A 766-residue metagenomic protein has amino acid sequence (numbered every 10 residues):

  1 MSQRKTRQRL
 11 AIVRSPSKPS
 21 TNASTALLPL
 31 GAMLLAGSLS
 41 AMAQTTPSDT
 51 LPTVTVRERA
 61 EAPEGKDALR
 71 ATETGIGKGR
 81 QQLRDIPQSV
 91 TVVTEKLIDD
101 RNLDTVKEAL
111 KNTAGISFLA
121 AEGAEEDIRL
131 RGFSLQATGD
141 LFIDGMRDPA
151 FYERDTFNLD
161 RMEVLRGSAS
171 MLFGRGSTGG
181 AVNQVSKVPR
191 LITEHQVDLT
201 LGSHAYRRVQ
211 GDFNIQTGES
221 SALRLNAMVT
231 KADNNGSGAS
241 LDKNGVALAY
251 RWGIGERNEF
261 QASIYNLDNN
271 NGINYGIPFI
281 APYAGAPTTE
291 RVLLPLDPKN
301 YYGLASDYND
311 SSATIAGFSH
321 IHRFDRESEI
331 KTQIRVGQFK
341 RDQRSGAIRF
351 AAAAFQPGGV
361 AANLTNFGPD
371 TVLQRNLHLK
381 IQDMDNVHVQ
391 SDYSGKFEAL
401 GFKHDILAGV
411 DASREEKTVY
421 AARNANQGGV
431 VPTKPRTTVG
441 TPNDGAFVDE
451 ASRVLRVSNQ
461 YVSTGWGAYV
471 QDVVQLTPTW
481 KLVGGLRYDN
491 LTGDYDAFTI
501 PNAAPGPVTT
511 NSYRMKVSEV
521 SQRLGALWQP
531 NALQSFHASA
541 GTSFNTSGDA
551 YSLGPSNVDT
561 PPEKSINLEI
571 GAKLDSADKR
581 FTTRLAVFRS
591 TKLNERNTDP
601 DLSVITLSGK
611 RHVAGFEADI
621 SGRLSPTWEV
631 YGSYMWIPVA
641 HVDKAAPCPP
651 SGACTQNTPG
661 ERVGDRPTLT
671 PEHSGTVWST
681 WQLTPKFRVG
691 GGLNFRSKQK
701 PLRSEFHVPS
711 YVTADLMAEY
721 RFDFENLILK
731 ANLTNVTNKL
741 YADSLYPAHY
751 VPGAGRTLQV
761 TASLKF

Functional and structural regions predicted by a protein language model:
L51-I192, I570: Acidic, small-polar-rich N-terminal luminal/periplasmic segments of exported/outer-membrane proteins
F157-D160, M171-L248, W252-E259, T314 (+1 more regions): Outer-membrane beta-barrel translocator/receptor signature
T230-N234, A247-G253, R257-R323, Q338-M384 (+3 more regions): Acidic/polar loop-and-plug regions of large Gram-negative outer-membrane beta-barrel proteins
R251, M384, K403-L407, D411-E415 (+4 more regions): Structural signature of Gram-negative outer-membrane beta-barrels, strongest in the C-terminal barrel of TonB-dependent
A316-Q338, L373-F498: Face-selective signature of the C-terminal outer-membrane beta-barrel domain
I321-R323, E329-R335, F339-A347, H537 (+1 more regions): Membrane-embedded beta-barrel scaffold of Gram-negative outer-membrane proteins
Q382, I406, L568, D665-F766: Conserved C-terminal beta-signal and adjacent last beta-strands/turns of outer-membrane beta-barrel proteins
R589-T591, L607-R703, T737-L740, T761-K765: Gram-negative outer-membrane beta-barrel transporters
